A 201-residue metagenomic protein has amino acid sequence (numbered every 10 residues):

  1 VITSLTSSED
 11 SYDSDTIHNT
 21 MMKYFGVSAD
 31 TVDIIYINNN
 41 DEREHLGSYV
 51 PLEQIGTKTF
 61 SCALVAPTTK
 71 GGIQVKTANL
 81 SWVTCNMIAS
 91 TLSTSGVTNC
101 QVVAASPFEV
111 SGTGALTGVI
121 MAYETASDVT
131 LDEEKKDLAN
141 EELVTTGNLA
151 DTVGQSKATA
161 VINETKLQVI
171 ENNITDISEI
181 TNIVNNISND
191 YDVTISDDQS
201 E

Functional and structural regions predicted by a protein language model:
V1-Q101, T125: N-terminal, leucine/charged-rich tether regions that mediate assembly and partner docking in large macromolecular
I2-D15, V184, D192-E201: Residue-level signal for protein termini and structural transition zones
S93, Q101-D198: Soluble oligomerization/assembly scaffold segments of membrane-associated complexes
